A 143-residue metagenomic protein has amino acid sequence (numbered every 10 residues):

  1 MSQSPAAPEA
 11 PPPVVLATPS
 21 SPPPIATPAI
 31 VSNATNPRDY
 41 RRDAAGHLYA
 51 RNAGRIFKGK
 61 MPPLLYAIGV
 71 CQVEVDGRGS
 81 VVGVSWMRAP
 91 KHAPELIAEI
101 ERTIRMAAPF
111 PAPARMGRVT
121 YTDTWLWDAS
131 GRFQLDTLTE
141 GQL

Functional and structural regions predicted by a protein language model:
S2-V31, G46-A53, D76-R88, E101-P111 (+1 more regions): Conserved "boundary/linchpin" sites in short secondary-structure elements
P37-A45: N-terminal activation segment of mature serine protease catalytic domains
K58-P62: Long, charged, glycine-rich C-terminal linkers/tails
P63-V70: Short, small/polar residue-rich loop motifs at catalytic or cofactor-binding pockets
